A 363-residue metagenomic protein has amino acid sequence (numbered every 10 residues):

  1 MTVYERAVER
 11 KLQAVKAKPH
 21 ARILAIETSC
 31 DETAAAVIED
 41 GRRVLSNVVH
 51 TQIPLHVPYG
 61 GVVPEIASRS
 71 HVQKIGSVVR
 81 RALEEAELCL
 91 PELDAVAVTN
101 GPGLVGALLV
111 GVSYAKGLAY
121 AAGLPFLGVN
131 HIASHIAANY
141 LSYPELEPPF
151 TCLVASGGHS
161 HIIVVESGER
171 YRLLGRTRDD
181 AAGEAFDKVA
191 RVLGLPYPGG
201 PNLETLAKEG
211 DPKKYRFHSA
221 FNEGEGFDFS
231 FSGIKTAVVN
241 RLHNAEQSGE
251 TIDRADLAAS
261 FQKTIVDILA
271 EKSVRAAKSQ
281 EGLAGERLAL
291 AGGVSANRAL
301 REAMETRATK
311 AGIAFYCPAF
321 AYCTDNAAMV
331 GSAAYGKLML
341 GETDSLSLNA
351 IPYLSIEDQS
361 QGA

Functional and structural regions predicted by a protein language model:
T2-A21, S29, A36, E147 (+3 more regions): A short helix-loop
K18-E92, V98-P102, H131: N-terminal beta-alpha supersecondary unit
A25-I26, A97-T99, N130, T151-S156 (+2 more regions): Short beta-strand segments
S46, V98, F126-H131, G199 (+2 more regions): General beta-strand structural signal in soluble alpha/beta enzymes
N47, T205-L288, S295-A311, L338 (+1 more regions): A contiguous, well-structured pocket-lining segment that forms one wall/lid of small-molecule binding clefts in soluble
C89-N100, G282-V294, Y316-P318: Short glycine-rich phosphate-binding loop at a beta-alpha junction
V105-A107, S113-A115, A121-P144, V165: Active-site neighborhood for divalent-cation/phosphate handling
G128-V129, R287, E305-V330: Conserved phosphate-binding/catalytic loops in two-lobed NTP-binding clefts
